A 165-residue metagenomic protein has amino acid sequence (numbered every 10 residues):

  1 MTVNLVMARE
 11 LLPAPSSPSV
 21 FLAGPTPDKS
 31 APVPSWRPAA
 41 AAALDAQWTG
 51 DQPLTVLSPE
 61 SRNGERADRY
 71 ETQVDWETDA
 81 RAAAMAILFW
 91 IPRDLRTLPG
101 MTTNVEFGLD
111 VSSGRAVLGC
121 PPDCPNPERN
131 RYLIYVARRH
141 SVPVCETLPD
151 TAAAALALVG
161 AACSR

Functional and structural regions predicted by a protein language model:
M1-R165: Conserved catalytic or regulatory cores that recognize and/or transform ribose-phosphate-containing ligands
